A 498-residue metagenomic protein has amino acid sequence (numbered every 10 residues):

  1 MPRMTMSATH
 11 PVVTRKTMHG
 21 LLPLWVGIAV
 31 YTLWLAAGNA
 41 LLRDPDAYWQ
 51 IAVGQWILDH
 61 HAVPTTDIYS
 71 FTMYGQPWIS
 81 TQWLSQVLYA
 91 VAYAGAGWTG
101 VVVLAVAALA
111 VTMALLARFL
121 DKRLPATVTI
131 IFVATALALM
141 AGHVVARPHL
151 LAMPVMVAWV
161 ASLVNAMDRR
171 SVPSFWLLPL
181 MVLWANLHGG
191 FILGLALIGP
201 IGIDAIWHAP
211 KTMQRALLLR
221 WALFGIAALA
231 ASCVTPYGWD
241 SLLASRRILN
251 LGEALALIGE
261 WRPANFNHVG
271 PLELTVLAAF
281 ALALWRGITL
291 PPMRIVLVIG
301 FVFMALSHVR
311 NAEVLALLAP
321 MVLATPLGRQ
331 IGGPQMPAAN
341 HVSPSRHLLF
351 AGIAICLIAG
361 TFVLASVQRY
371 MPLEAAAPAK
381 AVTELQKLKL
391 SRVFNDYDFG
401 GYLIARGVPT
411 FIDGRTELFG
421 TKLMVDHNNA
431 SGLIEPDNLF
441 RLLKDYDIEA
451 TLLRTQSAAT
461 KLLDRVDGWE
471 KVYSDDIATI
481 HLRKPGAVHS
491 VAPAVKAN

Functional and structural regions predicted by a protein language model:
I28-Y31, L116-L139: Transmembrane-helix signature of polytopic, membrane-embedded enzymes that assemble or transfer cell-envelope glycans
W34, A136-M140, S162, S174-G189 (+2 more regions): Membrane-interface alpha helices of multi-pass inner-membrane proteins
L58, V63, G189-I288, A316: Transmembrane catalytic cores of multi-pass membrane glycosyltransferases and polysaccharide-assembly enzymes
V103-K122: Transmembrane-helix motifs of polytopic, lipid-linked glycan transferases
L115, T135-L139, L151-D168, I198-G202: Specific aromatic-rich, kink-prone transmembrane helix
V157-S174, F280-R286: Membrane-interface transmembrane helices that cradle and orient dolichyl/undecaprenyl
N165-V182, R215-L223, I295-I299: Short hydrophobic alpha-helices at membrane interfaces in multi-pass membrane enzymes
Q386-M424, I448-Q456, H481: Short periplasmic/luminal acceptor-recognition loop of GT-C membrane glycosyltransferases, typified by
